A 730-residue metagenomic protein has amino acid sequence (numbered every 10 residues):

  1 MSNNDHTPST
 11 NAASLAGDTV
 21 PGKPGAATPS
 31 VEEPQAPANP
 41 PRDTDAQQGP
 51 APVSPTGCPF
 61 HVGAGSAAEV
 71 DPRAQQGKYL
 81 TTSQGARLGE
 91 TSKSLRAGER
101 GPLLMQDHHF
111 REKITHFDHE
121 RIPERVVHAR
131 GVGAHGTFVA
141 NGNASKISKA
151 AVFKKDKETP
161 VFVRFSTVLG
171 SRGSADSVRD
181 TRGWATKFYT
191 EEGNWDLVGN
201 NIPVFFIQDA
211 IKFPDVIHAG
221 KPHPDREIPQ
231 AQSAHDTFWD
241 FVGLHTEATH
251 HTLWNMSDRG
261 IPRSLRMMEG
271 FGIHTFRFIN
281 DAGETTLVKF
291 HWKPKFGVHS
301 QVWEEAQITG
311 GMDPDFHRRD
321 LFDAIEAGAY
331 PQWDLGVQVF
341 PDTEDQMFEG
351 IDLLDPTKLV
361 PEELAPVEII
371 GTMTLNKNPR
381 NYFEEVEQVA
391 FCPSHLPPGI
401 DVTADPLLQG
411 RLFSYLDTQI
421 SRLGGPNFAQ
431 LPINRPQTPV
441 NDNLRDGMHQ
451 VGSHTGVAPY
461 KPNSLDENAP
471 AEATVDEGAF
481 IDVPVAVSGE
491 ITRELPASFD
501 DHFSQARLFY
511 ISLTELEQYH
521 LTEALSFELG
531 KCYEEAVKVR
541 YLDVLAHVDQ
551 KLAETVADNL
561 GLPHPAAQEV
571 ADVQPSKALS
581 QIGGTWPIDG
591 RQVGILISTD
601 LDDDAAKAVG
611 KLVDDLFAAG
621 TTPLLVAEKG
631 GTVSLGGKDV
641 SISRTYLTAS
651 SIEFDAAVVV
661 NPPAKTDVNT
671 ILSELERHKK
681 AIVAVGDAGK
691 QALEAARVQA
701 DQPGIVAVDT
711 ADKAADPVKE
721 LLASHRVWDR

Functional and structural regions predicted by a protein language model:
S2-D602, G610-A618, T622, A627-T648 (+3 more regions): Active-site-adjacent core segments of small-molecule enzymes
E534, A627, D655-A695: Catalytic nucleophile loop
T585, G594, T670, E676 (+1 more regions): Alpha/beta-hydrolase-fold serine-hydrolase catalytic core, especially in secreted/extracellular enzymes
T621, Q699-D701: Surface-exposed, charge/polar-rich loops and edge strands
L625, I682, I705-A707: Conserved beta-strand scaffold positions in the cores of enzyme catalytic domains, especially in NTP/NDP-utilizing
S651-I652: A short, aliphatic-rich alpha-helical micro-motif
G704-R730: A charged, well-structured terminal subsegment
